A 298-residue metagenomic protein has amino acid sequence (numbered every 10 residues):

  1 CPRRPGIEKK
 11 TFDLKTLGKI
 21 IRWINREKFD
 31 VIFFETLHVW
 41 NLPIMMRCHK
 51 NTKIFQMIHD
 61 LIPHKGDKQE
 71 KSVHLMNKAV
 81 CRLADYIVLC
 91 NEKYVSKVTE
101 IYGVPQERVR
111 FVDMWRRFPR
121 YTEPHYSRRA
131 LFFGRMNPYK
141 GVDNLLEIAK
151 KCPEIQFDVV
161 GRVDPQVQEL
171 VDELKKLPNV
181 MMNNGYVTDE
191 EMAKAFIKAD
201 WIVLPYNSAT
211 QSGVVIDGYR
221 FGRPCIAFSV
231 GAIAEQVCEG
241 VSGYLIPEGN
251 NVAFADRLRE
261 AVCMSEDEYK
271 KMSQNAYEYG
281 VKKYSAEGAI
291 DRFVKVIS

Functional and structural regions predicted by a protein language model:
T16-L17, I32-N51, T210: An aromatic- and histidine-rich active-site surface loop
K93, W115: Carbohydrate-associated surface elements
N137-K151, I216: A conserved mid-protein helix/loop that constitutes part of the nucleotide-sugar donor-binding site
E169-A193: Nucleotide-activated donor-binding/catalytic signature segment of Leloir-type glycosyltransferases, i.e., the conserved
I197-T210, R223: Acidic donor-binding loop of glycosyltransferase active sites
P224-A227, V237: Short hydrophobic beta-strand element within catalytic cores of glycosyltransferases and related nucleotide-activated
E239-G240, Y244-V252, E260-E266: Conserved acidic donor-binding segment of nucleotide-sugar-dependent glycosyltransferases
D267-K283: A short, well-ordered alpha-helix in the C-terminal region of glycosyltransferases
